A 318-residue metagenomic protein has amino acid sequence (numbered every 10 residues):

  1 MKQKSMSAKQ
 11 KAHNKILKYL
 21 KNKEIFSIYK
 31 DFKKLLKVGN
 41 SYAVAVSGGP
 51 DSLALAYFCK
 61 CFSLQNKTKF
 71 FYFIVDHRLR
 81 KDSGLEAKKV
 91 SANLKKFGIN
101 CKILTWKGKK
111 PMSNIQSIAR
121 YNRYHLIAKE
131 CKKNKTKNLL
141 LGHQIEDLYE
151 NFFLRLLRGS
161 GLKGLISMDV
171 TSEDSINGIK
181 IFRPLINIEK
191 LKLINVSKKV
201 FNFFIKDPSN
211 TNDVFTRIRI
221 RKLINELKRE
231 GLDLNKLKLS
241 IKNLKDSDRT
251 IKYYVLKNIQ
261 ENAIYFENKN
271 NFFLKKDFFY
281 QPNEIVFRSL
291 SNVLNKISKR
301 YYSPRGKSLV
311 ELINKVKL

Functional and structural regions predicted by a protein language model:
M1-D51, K69-F71, W106-P111, N122 (+5 more regions): AMP-forming adenylation/ATP pyrophosphatase catalytic core
K2-R155, G161, S175, L191-K199: ATP-dependent adenylation/nucleotidyltransferase module used to activate substrates
N66, E86-N93, S117-A119, K135 (+12 more regions): Generic preference for flexible, low-structure residues
Y72, L85, I103, K132 (+6 more regions): A generic "cationic amphipathic patch" detector
V75-R78, D207-S209, D277: Short strand-loop junctions, especially beta-strand C-caps/beta-turns that link beta-sheets to coils or alpha-helices
K81, I118, R183-P184, Q281: Residue-level marker of alpha-helix boundaries and capping positions
K133-G142, E150-L244, F273-L274: Catalytic subdomain that performs nucleotidyl-dependent activation
